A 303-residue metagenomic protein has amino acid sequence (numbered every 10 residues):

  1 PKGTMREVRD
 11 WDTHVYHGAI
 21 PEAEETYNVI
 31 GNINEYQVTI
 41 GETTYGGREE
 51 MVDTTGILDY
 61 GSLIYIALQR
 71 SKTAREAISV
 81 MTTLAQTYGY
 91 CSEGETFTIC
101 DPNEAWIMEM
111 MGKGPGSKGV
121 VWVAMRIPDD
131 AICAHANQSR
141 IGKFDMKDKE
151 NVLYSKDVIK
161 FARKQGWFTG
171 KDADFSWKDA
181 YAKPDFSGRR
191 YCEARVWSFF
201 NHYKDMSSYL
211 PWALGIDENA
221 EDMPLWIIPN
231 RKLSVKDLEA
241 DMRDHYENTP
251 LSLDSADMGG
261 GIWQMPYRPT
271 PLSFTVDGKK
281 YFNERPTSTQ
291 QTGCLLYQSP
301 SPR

Functional and structural regions predicted by a protein language model:
P1-D59, V80-L233: A contiguous strand-loop segment
D53, S62-R70: Second-shell loop/turn segments in exported
L233-D237, M242: Long, repeat-rich segments with strong aromatic
M265-D277, T287: Short N-terminal edge-element motif at the start of the domain
Q291-G293: Active-site lining segments that contact anionic ligands and/or coordinate catalytic metals
Y297-P302: Conserved small/polar residues in nucleotide/adenosyl-binding loops
